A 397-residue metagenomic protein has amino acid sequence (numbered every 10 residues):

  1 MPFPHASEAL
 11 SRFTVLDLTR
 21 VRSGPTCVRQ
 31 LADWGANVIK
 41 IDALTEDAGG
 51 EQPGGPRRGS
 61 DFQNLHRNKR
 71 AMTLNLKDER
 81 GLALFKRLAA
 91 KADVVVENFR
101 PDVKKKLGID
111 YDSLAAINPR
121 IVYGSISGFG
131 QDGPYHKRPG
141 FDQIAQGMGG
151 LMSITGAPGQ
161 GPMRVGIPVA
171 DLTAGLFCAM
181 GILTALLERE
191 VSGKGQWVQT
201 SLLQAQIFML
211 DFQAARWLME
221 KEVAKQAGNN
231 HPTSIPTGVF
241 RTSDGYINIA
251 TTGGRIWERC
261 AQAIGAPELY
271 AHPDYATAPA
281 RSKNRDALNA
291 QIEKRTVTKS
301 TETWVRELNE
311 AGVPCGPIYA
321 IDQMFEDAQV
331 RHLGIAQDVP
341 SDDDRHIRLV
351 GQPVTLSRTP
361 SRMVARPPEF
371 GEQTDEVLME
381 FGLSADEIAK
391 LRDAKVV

Functional and structural regions predicted by a protein language model:
M1-T14, R241, Q323-V397: Terminal low-complexity tails and localization/encapsulation signals of metabolic enzymes
M1-V191, E369, D375-V397: N-terminal helix-loop segment corresponding to the beta1-alpha1 unit of nucleotide/adenylate-binding folds
V38, N309-Q323, S384-A389: Short, well-structured beta-strand/strand-turn elements
T45, F129-G130, L202-I207, D244-Y246 (+2 more regions): Glycine-rich beta-alpha junction loops
F62, A227-P232, T237-G238, D344-I347 (+1 more regions): Short Gly/Pro-enriched turn/cap motifs at secondary-structure boundaries
Q131, G159-V169, E190-Q206, K225-P232 (+1 more regions): Conserved Rossmann-fold dehydrogenase catalytic segment
G175-G195, F208-M219, A261-P267: Oxidoreductase and adenylate-handling cofactor-binding alpha/beta cores
N230, I235-A311, C315: Aromatic-enriched alpha-helical interface/lid elements that frame and gate functional surfaces
